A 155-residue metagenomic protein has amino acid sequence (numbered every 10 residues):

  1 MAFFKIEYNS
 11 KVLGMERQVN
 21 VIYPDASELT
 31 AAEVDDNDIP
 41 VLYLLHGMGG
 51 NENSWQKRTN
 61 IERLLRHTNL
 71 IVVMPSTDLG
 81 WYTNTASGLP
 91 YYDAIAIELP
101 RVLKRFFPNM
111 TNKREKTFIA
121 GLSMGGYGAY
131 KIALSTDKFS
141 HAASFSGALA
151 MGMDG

Functional and structural regions predicted by a protein language model:
M1-G155: Non-catalytic cap/lid and distal C-terminal segments of serine-dependent acyl enzymes
